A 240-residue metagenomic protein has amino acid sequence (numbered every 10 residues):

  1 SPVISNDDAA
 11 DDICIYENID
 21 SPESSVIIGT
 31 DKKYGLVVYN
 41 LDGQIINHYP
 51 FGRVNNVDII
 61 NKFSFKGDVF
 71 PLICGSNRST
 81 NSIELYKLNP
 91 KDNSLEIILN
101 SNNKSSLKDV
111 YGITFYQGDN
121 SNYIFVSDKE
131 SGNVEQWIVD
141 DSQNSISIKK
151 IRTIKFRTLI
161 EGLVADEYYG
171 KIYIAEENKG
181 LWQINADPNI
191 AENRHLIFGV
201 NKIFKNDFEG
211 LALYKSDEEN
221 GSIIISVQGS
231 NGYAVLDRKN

Functional and structural regions predicted by a protein language model:
S1-N6, G43-P50, E96-K104, I146-K155 (+1 more regions): A short beta-strand motif characteristic of beta-propeller blades
S1-Y34, N55: Beta-strand-rich domains and repeat architectures in extracellular enzymes and scaffolds, especially beta-propellers
I13, V57-I59, I113, L163 (+1 more regions): Hydrophobic core register within WD40 beta-propeller blades
N18-D20, Q44-I46, K62-F65, L85-L95 (+3 more regions): Short loop/turn segments immediately following beta-strands, especially the blade-tip and inter-blade linker loops
E23-S25, V69-P71, N120-N122, Y168-G170 (+1 more regions): Short coil/turn segments that connect the beta-strands within blades of beta-propeller domains
L41-N81: Blade-loop segments of beta-propeller domains
S82-N122: Asp-box/WD-like beta-propeller blade repeats and closely related beta-sheet repeat scaffolds
I203-N240: Loop/turn-rich, solvent-exposed surfaces of beta-rich toroidal or solenoidal domains
